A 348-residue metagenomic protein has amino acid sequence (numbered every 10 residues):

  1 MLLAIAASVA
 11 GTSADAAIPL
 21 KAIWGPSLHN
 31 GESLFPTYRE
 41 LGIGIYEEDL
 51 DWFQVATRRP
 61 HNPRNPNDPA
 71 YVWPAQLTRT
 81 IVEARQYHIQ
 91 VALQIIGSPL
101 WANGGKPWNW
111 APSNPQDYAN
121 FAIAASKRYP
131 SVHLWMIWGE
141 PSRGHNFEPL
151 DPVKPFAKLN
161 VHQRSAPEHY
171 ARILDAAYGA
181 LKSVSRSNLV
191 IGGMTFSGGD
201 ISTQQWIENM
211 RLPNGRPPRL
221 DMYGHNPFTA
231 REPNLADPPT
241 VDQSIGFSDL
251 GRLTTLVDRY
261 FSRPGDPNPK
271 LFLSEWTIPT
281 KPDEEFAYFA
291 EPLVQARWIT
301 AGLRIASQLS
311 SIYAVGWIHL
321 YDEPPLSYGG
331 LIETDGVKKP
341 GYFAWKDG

Functional and structural regions predicted by a protein language model:
M1-S8: Bacterial N-terminal signal peptides
D15-D51: Boundary/entry segment of secreted carbohydrate-active catalytic domains
L20-A22, G44-E47, H88-A92, H133-M136 (+4 more regions): Structural preference for beta-strand elements that scaffold enzyme active sites
G25-E40, N114-A125, S202-P213, A296-I305: Short, acidic/polar
G31-E32, V82, A119, R164-P292: Noncatalytic carbohydrate-binding groove/subsite architecture in carbohydrate-active enzymes
L41-G199, A230, I278-K281, Y321 (+1 more regions): Substrate-binding cleft and catalytic face of glycoside hydrolase catalytic domains, especially the flexible beta-alpha
A92, A125, V132-H133, P267-G348: Substrate-binding cleft of secreted/luminal carbohydrate-active enzymes
